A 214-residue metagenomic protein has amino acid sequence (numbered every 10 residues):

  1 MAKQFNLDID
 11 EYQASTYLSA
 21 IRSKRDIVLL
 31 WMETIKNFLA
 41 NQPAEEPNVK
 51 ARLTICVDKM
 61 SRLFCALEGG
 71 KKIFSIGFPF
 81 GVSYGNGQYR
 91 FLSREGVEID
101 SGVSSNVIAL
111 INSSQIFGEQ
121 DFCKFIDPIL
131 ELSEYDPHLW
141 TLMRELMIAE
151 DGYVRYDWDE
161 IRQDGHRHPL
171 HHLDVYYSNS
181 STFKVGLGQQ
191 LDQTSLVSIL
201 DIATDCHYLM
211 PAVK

Functional and structural regions predicted by a protein language model:
M1-C123, K214: UBC/E2-like fold recognition across ubiquitin and ubiquitin-like conjugation systems, capturing catalytically active
I35, M60, V107, I126 (+1 more regions): Generic structural signal of hydrophobic/aromatic residues within well-ordered alpha-helices of folded domains
L110-E134, E145-R167, P211-K214: Basic nucleic-acid-binding interfaces
H138-T141: Short, surface-exposed coil-to-beta transition loops
E160-H171, Y177-S181: Short secondary-structure boundary motifs at beta->alpha junctions and helix caps
L173-K214: Long, compositionally biased interface segments
